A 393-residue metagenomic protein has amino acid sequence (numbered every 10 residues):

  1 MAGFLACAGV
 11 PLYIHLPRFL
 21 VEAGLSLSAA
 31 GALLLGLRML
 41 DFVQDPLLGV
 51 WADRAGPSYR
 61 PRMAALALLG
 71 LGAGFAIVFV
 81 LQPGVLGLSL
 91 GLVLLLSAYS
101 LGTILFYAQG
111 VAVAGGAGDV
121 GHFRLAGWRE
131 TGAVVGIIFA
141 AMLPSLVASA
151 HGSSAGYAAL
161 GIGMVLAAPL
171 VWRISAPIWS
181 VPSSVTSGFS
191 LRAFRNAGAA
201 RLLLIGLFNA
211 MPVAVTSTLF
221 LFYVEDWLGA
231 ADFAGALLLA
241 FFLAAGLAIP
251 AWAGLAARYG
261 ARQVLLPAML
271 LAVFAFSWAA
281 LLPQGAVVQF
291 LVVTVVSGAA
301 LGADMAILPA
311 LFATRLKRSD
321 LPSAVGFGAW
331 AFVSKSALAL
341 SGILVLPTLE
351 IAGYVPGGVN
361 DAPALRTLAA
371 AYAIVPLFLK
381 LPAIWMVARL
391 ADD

Functional and structural regions predicted by a protein language model:
M1-M39, A200-L237: Helix-loop boundary and gating motifs at the non-cytosolic
D41-F42, F123-S145, W330-P347: Glycine-rich segments within core transmembrane alpha-helices of 12-TM secondary carriers
V43-S58, L247-A261: Helix-to-loop junctions at the C-terminal end of transmembrane segments in multipass secondary transporters
D53, I137-A155, L340-L365: Transmembrane alpha-helix termini and helix-breaking/packing motifs in multi-pass membrane transporters
R54-L69, A257-L271, S319-D320: Cytoplasmic membrane-interface "Motif A"-like loop-to-helix N-cap segments of 12-TM Major Facilitator Superfamily
A64-G84, L270-G285: C-terminal ends and interior cores of transmembrane alpha-helices in multi-pass membrane transporters/permeases
G72-L105, L207, V287-M305, L311: Hydrophobic core of transmembrane alpha-helices in multi-pass small-molecule transporters, especially MFS/SLC-type
Q82-S89, L101-L221, E225-A230, L368-D393: Intracellular loop-helix junctions on the cytosolic face of multi-pass helical membrane proteins
